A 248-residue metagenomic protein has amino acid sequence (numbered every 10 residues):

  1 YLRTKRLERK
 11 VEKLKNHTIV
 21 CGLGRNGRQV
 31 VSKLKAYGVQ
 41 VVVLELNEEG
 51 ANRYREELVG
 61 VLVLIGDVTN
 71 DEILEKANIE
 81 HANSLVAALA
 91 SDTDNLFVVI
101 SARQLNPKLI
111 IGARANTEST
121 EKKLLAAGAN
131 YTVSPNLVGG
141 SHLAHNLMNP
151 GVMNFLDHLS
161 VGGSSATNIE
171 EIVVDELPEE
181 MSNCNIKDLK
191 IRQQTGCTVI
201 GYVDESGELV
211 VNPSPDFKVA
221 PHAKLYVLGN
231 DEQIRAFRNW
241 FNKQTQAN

Functional and structural regions predicted by a protein language model:
Y1-N248: Cytosolic regulatory regions of ion transport systems
